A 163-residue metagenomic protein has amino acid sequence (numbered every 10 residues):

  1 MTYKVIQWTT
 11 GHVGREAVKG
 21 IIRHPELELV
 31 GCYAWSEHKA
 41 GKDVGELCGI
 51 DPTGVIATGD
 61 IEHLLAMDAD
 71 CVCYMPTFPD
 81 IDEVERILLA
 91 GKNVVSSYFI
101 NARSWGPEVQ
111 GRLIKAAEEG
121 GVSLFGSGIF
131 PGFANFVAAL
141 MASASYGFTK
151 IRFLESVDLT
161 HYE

Functional and structural regions predicted by a protein language model:
M1-L89: N-terminal glycine-/serine-/threonine-rich beta1-alpha1-beta2 phosphate-ribose binding loop of Rossmann-like
R15-A17, P79-D82, W105-G106, G132-V137: Short glycine/serine/threonine-rich phosphate/pyrophosphate-binding segments that cradle anionic phosphate groups
A40-D43, S104-E108, Y162-E163: Short, charged, surface-exposed secondary-structure boundary motifs
I87-A90, Q110-E118, L140-Y146: Short, surface-exposed basic-aromatic patches at helix termini and helix-loop junctions that form
N93-V95: A short hydrophobic/small-residue beta-strand
S97-I100, G128: Short beta->alpha connector loops at strand-helix junctions that form conserved, small/polar/Pro-enriched
F99-V122: Rossmann-fold NAD(P)-binding glycine/threonine-rich loop
F125, I129-F130, A134-E163: Conserved anion/nucleotide-ligand pocket segment
